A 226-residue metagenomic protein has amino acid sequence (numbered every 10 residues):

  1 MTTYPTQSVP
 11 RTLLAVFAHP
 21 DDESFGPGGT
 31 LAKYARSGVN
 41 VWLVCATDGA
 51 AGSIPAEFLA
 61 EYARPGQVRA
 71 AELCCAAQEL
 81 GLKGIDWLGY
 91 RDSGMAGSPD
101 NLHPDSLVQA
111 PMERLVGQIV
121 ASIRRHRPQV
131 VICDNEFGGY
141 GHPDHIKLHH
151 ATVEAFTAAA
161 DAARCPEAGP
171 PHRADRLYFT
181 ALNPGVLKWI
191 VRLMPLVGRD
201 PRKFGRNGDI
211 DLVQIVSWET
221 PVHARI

Functional and structural regions predicted by a protein language model:
M1-H126, V153-E154: Active-site rim/loop-helix segments in enzyme catalytic domains that contact anionic ligands
M1-L14, D100-N101, D105, Q109-I226: Metal-dependent de-N-acetylase/amidase catalytic core
